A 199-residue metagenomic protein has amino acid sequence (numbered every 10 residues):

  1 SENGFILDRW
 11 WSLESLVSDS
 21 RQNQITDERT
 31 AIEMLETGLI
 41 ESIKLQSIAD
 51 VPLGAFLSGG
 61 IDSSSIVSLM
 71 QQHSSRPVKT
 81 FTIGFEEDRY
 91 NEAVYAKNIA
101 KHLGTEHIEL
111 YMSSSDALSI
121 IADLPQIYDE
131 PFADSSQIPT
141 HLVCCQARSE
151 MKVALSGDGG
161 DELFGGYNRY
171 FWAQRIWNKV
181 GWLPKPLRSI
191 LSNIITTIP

Functional and structural regions predicted by a protein language model:
S1-G4, G159: Short acidic-glycine loop/turn motifs at beta-strand connectors
G4-D8, E106-H107: Predominantly a core beta-strand signature of beta-propeller blades across repeat-based propeller domains
R9-E14: Short beta->alpha transition motifs characteristic of CBS
S15-P199: ATP-dependent adenylate-handling active sites, centered on carboxylate activation for C-N bond formation
